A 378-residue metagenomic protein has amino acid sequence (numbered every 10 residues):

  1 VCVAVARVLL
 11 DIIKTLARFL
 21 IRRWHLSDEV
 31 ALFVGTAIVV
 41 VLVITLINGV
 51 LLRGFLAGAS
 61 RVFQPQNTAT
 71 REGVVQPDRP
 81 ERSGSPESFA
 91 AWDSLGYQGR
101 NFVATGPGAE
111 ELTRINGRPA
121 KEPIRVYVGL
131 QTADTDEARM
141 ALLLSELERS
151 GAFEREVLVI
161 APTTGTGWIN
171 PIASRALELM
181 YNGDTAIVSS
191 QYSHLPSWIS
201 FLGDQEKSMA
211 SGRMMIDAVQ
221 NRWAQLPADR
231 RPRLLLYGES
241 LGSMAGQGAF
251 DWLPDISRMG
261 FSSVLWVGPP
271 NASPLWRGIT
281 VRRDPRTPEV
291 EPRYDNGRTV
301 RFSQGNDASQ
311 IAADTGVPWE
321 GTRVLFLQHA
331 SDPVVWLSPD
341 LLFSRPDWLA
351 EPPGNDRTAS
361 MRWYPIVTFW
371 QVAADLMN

Functional and structural regions predicted by a protein language model:
V1-V30, A37, V41-V62, I169 (+2 more regions): Surface cap/lid and interfacial helix-loop subdomains adjacent to catalytic sites that gate substrate access
L52-G84: Aromatic-rich transmembrane-lumenal/periplasmic boundary elements in polytopic membrane proteins
E72-D255, V264-R277: Soluble catalytic regions of membrane-associated enzymes that act on cell-envelope and secretory-pathway components
